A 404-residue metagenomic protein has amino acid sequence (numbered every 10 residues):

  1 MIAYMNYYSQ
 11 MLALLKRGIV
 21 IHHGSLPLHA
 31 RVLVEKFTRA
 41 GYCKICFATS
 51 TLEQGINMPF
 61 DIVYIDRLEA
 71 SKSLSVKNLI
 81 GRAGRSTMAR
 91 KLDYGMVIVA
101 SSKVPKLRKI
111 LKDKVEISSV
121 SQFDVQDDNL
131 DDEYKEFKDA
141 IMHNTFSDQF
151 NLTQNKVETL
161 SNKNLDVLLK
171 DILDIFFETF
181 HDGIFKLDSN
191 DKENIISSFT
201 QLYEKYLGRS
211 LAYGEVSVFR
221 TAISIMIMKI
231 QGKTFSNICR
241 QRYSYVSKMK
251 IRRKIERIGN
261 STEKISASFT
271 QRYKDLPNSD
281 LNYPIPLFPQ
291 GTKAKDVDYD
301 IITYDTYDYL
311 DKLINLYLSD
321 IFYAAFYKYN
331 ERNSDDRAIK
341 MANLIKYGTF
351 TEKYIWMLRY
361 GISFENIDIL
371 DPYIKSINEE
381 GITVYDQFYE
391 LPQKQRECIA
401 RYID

Functional and structural regions predicted by a protein language model:
M1-I45, F60, E69-V76, I80 (+5 more regions): Conserved C-terminal RecA-like helicase domain
R17, G95, D171: Change "...and in nucleic-acid phosphodiester-cleaving endonucleases..." to "...and in nucleic-acid processing enzymes
L28, K72-E116: Conserved segment of the helicase C-terminal RecA-like domain
K36, V63, K114-V115: Short, solvent-exposed amphipathic alpha-helical segments in soluble enzyme and RNA/protein-processing domains
I45-E69, N78, G95-I98: A short beta-strand element within the Helicase C-terminal
S102-S161: Long, hydrophobic alpha-helical segments
K138-D404: C-terminal accessory/interaction regions of large nucleic acid-associated machines
